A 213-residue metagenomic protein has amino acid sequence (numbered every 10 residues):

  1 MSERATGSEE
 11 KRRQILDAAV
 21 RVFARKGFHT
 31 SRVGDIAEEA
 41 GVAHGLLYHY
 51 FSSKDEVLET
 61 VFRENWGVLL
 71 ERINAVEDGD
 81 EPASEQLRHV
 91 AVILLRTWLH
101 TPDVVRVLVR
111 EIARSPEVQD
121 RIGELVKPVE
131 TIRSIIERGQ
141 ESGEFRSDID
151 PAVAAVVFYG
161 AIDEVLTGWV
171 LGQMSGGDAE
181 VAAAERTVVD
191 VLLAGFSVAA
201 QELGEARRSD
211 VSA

Functional and structural regions predicted by a protein language model:
M1-E10, R21, L171, A200-A213: N-terminal intrinsically disordered/low-complexity leader segments
E10, Q14, V22-E56, T60: Helix-turn-helix
R25-H29, D80, T101, S142: Short coil/turn segments at alpha/beta junctions that flank glycine-rich nucleotide-binding fingerprints
T60, E71-D103, P151-F158, A182-E185: Hydrophobic alpha-helical connector segments
R63-V68: Short, basic, alpha-helical segments at the C-terminal edge of helix-turn-helix-like DNA-binding modules
E85-H89, D120-V126, E141-V157, A179-A183 (+2 more regions): All-alpha amphipathic helical-bundle segments outside canonical DNA-binding/catalytic cores that form hydrophobic
L95, I149-L171, E180-G195: Hydrophobic alpha-helical segments that form the core of small-molecule binding pockets and/or dimer interfaces
R96-E137, E144, A152-V153, L171: Short secondary-structure transition hinges
